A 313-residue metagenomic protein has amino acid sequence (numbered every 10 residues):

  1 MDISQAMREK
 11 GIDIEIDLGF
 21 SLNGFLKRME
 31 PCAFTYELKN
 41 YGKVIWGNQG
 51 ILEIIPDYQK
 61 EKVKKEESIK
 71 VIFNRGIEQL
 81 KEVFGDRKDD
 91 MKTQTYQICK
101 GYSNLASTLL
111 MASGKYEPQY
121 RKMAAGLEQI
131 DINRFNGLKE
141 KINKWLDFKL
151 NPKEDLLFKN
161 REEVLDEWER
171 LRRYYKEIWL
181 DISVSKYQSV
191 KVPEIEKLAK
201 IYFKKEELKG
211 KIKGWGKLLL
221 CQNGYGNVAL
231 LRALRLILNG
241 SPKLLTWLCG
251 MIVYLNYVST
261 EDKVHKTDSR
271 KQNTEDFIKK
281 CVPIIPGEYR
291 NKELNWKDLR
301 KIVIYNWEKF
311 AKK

Functional and structural regions predicted by a protein language model:
M1-R8, K100, S107: Extended cationic-aromatic binding surfaces that line active-site or macromolecule-binding grooves and engage
I3-E53, K70-V83: Conserved catalytic core of two-metal-ion nucleotidyltransferases
C32-F34, P56-K65: Extended catalytic-interface subdomain
K60-K313: Conserved nucleotidyltransferase catalytic core and NTase-mimicking acidic/glycine-rich helix/loop elements in nucleic
